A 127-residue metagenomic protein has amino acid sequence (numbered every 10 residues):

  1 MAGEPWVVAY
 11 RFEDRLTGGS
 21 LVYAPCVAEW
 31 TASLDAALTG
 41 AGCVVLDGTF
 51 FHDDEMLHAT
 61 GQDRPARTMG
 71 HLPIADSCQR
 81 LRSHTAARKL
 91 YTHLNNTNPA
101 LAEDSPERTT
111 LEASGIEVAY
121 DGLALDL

Functional and structural regions predicted by a protein language model:
M1-A2: Short Gly/Pro-enriched turn/cap motifs at secondary-structure boundaries
P5, G18-S20, A28-G122: Cap/insert and terminal regions of metallo-dependent hydrolase folds
V8-F12: Short beta-strand scaffold segments in enzyme catalytic cores
D14-L21, L127: Beta-strand-turn-beta hairpins that frame and shape the catalytic cleft of phosphate-ester-processing enzymes
